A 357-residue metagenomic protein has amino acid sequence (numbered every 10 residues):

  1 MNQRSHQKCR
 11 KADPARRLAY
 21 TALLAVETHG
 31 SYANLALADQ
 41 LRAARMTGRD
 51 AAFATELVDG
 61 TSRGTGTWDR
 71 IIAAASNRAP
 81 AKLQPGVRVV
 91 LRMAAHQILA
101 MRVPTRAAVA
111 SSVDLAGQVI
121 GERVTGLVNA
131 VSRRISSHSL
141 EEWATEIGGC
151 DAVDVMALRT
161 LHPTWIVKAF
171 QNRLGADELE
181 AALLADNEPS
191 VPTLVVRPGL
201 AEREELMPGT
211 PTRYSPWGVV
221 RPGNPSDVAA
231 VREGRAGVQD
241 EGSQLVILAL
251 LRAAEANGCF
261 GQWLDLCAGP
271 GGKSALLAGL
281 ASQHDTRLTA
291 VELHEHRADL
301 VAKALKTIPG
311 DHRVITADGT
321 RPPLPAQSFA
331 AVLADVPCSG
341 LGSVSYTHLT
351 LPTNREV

Functional and structural regions predicted by a protein language model:
M1-L351, R355: S-adenosylmethionine
